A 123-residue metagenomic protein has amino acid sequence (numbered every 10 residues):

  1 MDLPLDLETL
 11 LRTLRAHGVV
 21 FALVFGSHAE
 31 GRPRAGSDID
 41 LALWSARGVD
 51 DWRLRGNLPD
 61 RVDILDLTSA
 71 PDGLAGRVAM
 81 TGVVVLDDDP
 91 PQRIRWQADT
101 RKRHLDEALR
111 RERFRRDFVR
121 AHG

Functional and structural regions predicted by a protein language model:
M1-F21, A29-A35, W44-G123: Catalytic core of pol beta-like nucleotidyltransferases
D38-D40: Acidic Asp/Glu-based divalent-cation binding sites
